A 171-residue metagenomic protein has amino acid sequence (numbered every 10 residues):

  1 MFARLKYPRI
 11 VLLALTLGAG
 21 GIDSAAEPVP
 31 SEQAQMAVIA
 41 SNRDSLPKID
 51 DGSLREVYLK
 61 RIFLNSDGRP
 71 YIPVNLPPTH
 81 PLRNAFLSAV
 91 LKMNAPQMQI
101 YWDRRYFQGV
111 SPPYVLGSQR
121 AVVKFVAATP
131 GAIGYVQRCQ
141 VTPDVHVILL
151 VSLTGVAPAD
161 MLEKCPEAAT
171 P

Functional and structural regions predicted by a protein language model:
M1-L5: N-terminal secretory signal peptides that target proteins for export/translocation
P8-G20: Bacterial N-terminal signal peptides
E27-P171: Exported/periplasmic ABC-transporter solute-binding proteins
